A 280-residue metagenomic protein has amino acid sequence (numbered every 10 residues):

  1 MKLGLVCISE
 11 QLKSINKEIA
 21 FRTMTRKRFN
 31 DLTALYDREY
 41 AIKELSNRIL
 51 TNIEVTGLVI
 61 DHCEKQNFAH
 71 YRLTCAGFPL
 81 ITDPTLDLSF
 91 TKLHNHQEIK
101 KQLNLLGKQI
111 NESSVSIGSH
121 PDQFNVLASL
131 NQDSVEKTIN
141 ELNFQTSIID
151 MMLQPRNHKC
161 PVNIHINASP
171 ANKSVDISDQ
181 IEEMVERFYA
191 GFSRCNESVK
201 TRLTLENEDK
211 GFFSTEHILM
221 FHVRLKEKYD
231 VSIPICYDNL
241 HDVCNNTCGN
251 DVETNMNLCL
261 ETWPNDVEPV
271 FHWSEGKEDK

Functional and structural regions predicted by a protein language model:
M1-S116, N125-Q154, H158, Q180 (+7 more regions): Alpha/beta catalytic barrel-like cores
D31-L32, N239-D242: Non-globular scaffolding segments
H120, L203, D238: Conserved, mostly hydrophobic/aromatic
D122, E208-D209, L240-H241: Catalytic metal-binding/acid-base residues of hydrolase active sites
D122-S134, P161-K173: Short acidic, glycine/Ser/Thr-rich loop/turn "cap" segments at secondary-structure junctions
H165-G191, R202, E206, F212: Loop-centered beta-sheet repeat module
N207, Y237-N239, W273-E275: Active-site proximal loops enriched in glycine and acidic residues that flank catalytic Cys/His/Asp and coordinate
V243-T247: Short active-site loop/helix that positions an aromatic residue
